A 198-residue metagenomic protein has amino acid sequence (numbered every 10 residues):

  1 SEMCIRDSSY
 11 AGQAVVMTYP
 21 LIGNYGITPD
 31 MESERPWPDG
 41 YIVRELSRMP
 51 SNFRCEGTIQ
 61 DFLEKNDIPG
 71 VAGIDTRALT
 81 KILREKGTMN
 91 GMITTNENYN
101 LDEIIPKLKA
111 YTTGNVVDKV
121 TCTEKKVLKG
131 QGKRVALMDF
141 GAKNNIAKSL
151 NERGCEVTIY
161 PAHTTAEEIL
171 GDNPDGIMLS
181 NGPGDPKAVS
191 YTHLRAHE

Functional and structural regions predicted by a protein language model:
E2-S8, T192-E198: Conserved small/polar residues in nucleotide/adenosyl-binding loops
D7-D39: Active-site beta-loop-alpha substructure in enzyme catalytic cores, prototypically the cysteine-centered nucleophile
A14-M17, V71, V135: Short hydrophobic-aromatic micro-motifs
V16, I42, M178-S180: Structural motif
G26, M49-N52, G184-Y191: Glycine/threonine-rich flexible loop motifs
P29, G40, R44-E124: Internal gly/pro-rich beta-alpha loop/helix module that stabilizes soluble enzyme cofactors or their anionic handles
T113-L137, E168: Glycine-/acidic-rich phosphate or pyrophosphate-binding loops and their flanking alpha/beta elements
N145-R195: Flexible gly/pro-rich beta->alpha loop and the following alpha-helix that scaffold active-site loops
